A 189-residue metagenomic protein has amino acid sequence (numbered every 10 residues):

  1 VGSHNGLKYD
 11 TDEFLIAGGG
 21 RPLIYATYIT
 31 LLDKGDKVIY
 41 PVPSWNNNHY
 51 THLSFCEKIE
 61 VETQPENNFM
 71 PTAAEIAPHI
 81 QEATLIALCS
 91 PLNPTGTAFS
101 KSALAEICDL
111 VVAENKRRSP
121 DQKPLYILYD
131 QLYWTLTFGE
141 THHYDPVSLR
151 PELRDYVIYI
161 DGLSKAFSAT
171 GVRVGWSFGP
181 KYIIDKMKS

Functional and structural regions predicted by a protein language model:
V1-Q122, W134-P151: Conserved core of the PLP fold type I
F14, L125, V157: Short, conserved active-site loop motifs that form the nucleotide-linked donor/cofactor pocket
S90, I127-L128: Residue-level marker for buried hydrophobic side chains located in beta-strands that build the well-ordered beta-sheet
G96, L125, D161: Glycine- and other small-residue-rich loops at beta-strand/loop junctions that grip anionic moieties
Q131: Walker B catalytic acidic pair
R150-S189: Conserved core segment of the aminotransferase class I/II
